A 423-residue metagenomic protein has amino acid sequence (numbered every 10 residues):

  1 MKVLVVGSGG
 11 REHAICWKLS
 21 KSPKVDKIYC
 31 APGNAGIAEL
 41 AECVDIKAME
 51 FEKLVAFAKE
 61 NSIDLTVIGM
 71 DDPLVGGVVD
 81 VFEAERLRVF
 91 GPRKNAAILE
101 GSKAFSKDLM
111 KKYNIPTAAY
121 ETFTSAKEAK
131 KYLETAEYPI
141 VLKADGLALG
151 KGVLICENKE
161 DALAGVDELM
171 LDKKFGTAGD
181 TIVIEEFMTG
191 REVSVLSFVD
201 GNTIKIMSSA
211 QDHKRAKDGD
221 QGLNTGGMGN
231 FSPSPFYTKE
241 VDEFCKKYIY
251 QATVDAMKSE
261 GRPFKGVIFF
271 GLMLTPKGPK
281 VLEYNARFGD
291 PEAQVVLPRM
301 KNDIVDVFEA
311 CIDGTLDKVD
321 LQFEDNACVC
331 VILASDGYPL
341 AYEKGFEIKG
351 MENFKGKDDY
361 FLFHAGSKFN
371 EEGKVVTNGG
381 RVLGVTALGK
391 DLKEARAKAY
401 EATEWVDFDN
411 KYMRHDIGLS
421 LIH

Functional and structural regions predicted by a protein language model:
M1-K94: ATP-binding N-terminal substructure of ATP-dependent carboxylate-amine bond-forming enzymes
L4-V5, E100-T181, Q211, P235 (+1 more regions): Active-site nucleotide/adenylate-binding loops and adjacent lid/helix of ATP-dependent enzymes
K21, G36-A38, E60, F90 (+13 more regions): Solvent-exposed alpha-helices and their adjacent loops that cap or buttress functional pockets in soluble metabolic
A38-L40, K53-V55, I98-A104, K217-D218: Short, charged, surface-exposed secondary-structure boundary motifs
C156-A293: Internal nucleotide-binding/catalytic subdomain
K246-I268, N285-K357, N370: Active-site "cap" helix and flanking loop/linker of ATP-utilizing ligase/carboxylase catalytic domains
S367-E372, V376-H423: Generic C-terminus detector
